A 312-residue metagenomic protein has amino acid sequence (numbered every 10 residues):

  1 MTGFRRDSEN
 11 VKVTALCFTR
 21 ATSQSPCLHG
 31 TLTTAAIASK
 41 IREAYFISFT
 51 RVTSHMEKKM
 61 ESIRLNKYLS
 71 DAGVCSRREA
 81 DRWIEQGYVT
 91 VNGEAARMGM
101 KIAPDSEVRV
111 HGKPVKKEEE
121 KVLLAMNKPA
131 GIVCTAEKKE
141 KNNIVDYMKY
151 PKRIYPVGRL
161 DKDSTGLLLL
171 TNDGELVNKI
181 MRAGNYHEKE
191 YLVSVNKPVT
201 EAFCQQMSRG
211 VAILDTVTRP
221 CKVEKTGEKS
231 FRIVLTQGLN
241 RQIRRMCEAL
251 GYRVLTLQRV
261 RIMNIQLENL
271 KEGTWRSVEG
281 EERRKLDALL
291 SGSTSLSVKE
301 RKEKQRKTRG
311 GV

Functional and structural regions predicted by a protein language model:
R5-S8, F18, L28, F46: Short hydrophobic targeting helices and cationic amphipathic motifs that mediate membrane/organellar targeting
D7-A15, S23: Targeting/processing segments of secretory and organellar proteins
R20-C27, K40-E43: N-terminal polybasic/positive-inside topogenic patches
K40, Y45-T53: Short, positively charged and aromatic/hydrophobic N-terminal segments
E57-V312: Basic, flexible Lys/Arg- and Gly-enriched helix-loop patches that mediate nucleic-acid binding at interfaces with rRNA
